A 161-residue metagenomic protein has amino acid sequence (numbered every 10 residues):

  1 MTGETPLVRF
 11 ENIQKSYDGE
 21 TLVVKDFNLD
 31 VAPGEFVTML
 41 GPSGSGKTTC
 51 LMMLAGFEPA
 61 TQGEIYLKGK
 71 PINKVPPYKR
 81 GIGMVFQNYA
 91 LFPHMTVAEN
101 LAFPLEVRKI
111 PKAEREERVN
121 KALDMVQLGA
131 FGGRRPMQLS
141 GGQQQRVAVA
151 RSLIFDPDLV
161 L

Functional and structural regions predicted by a protein language model:
T2-L161: ABC family nucleotide-binding domain
